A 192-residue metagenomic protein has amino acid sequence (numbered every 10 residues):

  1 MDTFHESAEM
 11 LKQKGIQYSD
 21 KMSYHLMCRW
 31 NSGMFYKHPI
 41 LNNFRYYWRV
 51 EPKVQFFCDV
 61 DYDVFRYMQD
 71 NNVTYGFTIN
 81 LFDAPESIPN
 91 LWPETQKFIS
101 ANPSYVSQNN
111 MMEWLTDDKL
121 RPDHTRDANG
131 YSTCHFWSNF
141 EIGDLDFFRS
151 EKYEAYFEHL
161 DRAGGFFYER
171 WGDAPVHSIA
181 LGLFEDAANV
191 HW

Functional and structural regions predicted by a protein language model:
M1-N43: Active-site-proximal specificity loops/subdomain of glycosyltransferases
E9-L11, F44-R45, E154-H159: Surface-exposed beta-strand-to-loop junctions that form interaction patches on eukaryotic regulatory domains
N42-F57: Short beta-strand-to-loop acidic/aromatic patch adjacent to the donor-nucleotide binding site
V54-W192: Catalytic core and acceptor-binding pocket of nucleotide-sugar-dependent glycosyltransferases
